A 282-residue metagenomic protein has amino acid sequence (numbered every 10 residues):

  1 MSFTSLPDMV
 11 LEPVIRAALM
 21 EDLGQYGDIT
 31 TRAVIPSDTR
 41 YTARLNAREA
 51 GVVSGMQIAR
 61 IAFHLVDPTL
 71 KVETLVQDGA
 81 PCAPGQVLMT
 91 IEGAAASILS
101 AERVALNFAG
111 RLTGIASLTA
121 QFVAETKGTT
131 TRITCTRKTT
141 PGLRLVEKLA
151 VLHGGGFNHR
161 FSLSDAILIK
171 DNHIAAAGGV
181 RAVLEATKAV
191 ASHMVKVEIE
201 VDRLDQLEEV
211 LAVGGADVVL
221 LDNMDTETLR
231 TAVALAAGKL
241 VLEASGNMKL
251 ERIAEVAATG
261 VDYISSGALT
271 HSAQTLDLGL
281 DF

Functional and structural regions predicted by a protein language model:
S2-V213, V218, E227-L235, V241-E243 (+2 more regions): Acidic/glycine-rich phosphate/pyrophosphate-binding loops and surrounding catalytic core that coordinate Mg2+
D222-N223, G246, G267-A268: Short secondary-structure boundary segments
L250: Cys/His-rich Zn2+-binding cysteine-cluster or related metal-binding knuckle/ribbon modules and their
G279-F282: Active-site loop ensemble at the mouth of alpha/beta enzyme cores that anchors a bound cofactor
